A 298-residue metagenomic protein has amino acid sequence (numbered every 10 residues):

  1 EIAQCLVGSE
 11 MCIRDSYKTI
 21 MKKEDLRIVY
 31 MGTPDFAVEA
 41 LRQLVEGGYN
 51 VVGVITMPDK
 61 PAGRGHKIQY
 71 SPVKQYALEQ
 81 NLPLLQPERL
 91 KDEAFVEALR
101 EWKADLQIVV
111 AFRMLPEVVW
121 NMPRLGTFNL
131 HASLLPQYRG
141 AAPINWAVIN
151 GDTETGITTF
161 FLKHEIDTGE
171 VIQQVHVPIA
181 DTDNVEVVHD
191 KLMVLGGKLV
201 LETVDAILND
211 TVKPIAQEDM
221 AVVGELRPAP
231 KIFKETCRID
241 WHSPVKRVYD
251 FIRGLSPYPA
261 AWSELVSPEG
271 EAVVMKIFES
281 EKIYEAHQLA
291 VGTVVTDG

Functional and structural regions predicted by a protein language model:
E1-D15: Single conserved hydrophobic/aromatic residue that forms the stacking wall/gate of nucleotide- or nucleobase-binding
G8, E101-K103, P123: Alpha-helix C-terminal capping/helix-to-coil transition sites in glycosyltransferase folds
M21-G65: N-terminal Rossmann-like dinucleotide-binding module
L26, G47-N50, M57, L106-P228 (+1 more regions): Donor/substrate-binding cores of folate-linked one-carbon enzymes
T33-F36, E88-K91, A111-M114, I283: Short beta->alpha connector loops
V38, R42-E46, V96-R100, E117 (+1 more regions): Amphipathic, non-transmembrane alpha-helical secondary structure
P61-D105: N-terminal glycine-/serine-/threonine-rich beta1-alpha1-beta2 phosphate-ribose binding loop of Rossmann-like
V222-G298: Internal anion-binding site segments
